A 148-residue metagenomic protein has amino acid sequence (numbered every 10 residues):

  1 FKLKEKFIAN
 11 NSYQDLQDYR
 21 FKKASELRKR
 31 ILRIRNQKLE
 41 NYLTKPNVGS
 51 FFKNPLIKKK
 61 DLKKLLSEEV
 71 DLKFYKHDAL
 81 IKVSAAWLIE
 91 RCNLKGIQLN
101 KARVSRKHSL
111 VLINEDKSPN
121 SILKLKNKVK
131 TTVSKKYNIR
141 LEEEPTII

Functional and structural regions predicted by a protein language model:
F1-L123, K136, R140-I148: Phosphate/pyrophosphate- and phosphate-bearing ligand-binding catalytic cores of soluble enzymes
V129: Phosphate/pyrophosphate-binding loops and the adjoining catalytic core of nucleotide-dependent enzymes
V133: Conserved ATP-binding N-box helix of the HATPase_c
